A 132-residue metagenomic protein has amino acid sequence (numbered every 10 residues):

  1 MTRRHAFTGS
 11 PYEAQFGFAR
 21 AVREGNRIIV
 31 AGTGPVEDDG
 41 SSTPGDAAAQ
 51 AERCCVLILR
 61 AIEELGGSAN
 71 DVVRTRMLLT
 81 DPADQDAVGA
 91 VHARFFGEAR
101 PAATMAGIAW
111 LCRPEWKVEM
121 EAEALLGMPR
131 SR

Functional and structural regions predicted by a protein language model:
M1-V56, R60-V73, L79-R132: N-terminal presequence-like segments and the immediate start of the first folded domain
